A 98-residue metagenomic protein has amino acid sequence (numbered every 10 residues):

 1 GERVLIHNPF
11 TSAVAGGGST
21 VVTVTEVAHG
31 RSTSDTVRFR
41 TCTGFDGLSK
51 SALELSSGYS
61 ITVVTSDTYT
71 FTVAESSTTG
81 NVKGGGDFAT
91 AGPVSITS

Functional and structural regions predicted by a protein language model:
E2-S98: Small/polar beta-strand repeat architecture
